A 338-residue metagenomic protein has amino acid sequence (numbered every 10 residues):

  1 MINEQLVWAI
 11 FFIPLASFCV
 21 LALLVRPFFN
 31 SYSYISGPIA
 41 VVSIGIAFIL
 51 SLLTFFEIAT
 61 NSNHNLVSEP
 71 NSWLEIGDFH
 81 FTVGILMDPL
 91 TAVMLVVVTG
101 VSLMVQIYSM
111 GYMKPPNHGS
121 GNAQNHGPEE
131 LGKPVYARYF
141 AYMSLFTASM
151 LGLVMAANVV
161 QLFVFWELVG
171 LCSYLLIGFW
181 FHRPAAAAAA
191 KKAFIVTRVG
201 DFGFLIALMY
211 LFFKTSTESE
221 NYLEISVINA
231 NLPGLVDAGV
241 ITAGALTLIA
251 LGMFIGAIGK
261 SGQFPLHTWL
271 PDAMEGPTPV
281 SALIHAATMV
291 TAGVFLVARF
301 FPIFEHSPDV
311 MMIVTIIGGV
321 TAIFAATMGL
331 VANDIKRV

Functional and structural regions predicted by a protein language model:
M1-L6, L24-A141, T217-I241, R299-F301 (+1 more regions): Transmembrane helix-loop-helix hairpins at membrane boundaries of multipass inner-membrane proteins
A9-F12, A16, I39, V83 (+2 more regions): Residue-level signal for short hydrophobic patches within transmembrane helices of multi-pass membrane transporters
I10-F11, Y34, S261: Hydrophobic alpha-helical transmembrane segments of integral membrane proteins, especially lipid-exposed positions
F11-R26, I258: N-terminal signal-anchor/start-transfer transmembrane helix
I13-P14, F18, V42-G45, V290: Hydrophobic alpha-helical membrane-embedded or membrane-associated segments
S17, L21, A47-L50, F81 (+3 more regions): Alpha-helical transmembrane segments of multipass membrane proteins
M104-G121, H126-L162, L171-V338: Hydrophobic transmembrane alpha-helices and their helix-loop junctions in integral membrane proteins
E167: Short phosphate-coordinating micro-motif centered on Lys-Gly-acidic
